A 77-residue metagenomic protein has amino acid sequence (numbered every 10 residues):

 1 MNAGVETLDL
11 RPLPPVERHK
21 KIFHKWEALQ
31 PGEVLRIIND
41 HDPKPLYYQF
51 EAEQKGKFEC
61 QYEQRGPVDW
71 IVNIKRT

Functional and structural regions predicted by a protein language model:
N2-T77: Positively charged, polar, low-complexity stretches
